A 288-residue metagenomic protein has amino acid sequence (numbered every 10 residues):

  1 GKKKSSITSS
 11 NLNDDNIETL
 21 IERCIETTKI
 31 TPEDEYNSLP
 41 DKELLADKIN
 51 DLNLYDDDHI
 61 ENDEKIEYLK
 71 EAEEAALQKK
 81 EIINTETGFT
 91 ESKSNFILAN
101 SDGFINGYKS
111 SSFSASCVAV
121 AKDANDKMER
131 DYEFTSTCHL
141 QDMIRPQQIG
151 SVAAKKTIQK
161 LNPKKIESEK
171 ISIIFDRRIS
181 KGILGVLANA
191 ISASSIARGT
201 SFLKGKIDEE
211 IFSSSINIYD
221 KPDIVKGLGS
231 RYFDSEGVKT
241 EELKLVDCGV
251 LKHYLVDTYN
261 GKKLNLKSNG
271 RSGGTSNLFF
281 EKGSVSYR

Functional and structural regions predicted by a protein language model:
G1, N106-S136, L245-D247: Short beta-strand elements
S6-I7: Zymogen propeptides
S10-L12, T258: A generic structural motif
D15-Y108, L140-K181: Acidic low-complexity segments
K48, K93-S112, K127-E133, I183-N189 (+3 more regions): Short acidic, glycine/serine/threonine-rich loops at helix termini
K79, L98, N106-F113, V120-A121 (+5 more regions): Solvent-exposed alpha-helices and their adjacent loops that cap or buttress functional pockets in soluble metabolic
S192-F212: Amphipathic alpha-helical
K206-R288: Dual-mode signal for accessory low-complexity, basic/Gly-rich regions
